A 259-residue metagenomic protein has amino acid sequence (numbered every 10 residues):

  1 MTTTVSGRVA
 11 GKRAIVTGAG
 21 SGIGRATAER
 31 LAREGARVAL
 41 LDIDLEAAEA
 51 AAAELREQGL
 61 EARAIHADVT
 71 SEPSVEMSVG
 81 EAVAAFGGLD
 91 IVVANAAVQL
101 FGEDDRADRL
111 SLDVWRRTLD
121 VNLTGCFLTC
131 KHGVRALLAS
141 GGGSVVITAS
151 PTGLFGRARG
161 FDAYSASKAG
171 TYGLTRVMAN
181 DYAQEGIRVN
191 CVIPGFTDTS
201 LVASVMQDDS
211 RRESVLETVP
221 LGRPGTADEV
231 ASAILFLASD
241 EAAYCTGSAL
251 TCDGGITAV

Functional and structural regions predicted by a protein language model:
T2-S6, Q99, E103-D104, F155 (+2 more regions): Short C-terminal tail/terminal secondary-structure segment of NAD(P)H-dependent dehydrogenase/reductase domains
G88, G142, A183, R188 (+1 more regions): Short, small/polar-rich loop/turn modules that mediate ligand/substrate recognition or access, typified
E103-A107, S111-L119, V215: Substrate-binding pocket helix/loop in short-chain dehydrogenase/reductase
C130, S167, T175: Active-site helix of classical SDR
R135, N180-D181, A243: Alpha-helical segment proximal to the catalytic Tyr-Lys
S150: Residue(s) in the substrate-gating loop at a strand-loop-helix junction that position the organic substrate next
Q184, C191-P194, E213-E241, C245 (+1 more regions): C-terminal helical subdomain
